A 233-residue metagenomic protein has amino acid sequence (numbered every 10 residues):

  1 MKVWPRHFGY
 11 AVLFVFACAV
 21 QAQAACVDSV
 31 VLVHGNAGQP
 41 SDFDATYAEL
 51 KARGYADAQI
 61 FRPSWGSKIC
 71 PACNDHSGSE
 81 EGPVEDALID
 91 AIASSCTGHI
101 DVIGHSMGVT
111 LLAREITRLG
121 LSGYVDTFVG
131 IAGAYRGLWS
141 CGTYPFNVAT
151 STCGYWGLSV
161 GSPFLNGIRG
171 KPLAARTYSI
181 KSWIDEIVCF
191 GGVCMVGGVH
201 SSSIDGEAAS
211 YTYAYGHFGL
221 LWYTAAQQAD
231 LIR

Functional and structural regions predicted by a protein language model:
M1-Y10: Bacterial N-terminal signal peptides that target proteins for export
V3, A17-A19, V30, Y213: A composition/secondary-structure signal for short, hydrophobic, low-basic-content segments with alpha-helix propensity
G9-A19: Bacterial N-terminal signal peptides
A24-R233: Lipid deacylating catalytic domains
